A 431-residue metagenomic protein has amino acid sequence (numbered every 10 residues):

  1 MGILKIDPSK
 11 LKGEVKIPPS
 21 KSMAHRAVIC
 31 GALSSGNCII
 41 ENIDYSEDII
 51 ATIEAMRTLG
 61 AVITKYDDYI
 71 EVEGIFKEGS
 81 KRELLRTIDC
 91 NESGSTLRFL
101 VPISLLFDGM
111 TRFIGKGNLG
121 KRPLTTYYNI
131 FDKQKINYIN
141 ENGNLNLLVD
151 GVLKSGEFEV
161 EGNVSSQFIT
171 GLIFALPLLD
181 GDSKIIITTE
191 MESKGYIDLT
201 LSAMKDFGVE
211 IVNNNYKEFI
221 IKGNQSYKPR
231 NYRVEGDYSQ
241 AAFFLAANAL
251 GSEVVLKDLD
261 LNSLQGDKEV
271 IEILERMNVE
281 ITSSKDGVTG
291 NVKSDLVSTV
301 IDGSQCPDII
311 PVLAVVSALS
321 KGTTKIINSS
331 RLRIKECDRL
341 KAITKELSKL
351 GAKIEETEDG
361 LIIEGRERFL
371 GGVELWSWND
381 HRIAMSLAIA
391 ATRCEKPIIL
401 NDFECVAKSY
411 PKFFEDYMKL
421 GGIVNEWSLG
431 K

Functional and structural regions predicted by a protein language model:
M1-K431: Short, structured segments at the rim of ligand-binding sites
